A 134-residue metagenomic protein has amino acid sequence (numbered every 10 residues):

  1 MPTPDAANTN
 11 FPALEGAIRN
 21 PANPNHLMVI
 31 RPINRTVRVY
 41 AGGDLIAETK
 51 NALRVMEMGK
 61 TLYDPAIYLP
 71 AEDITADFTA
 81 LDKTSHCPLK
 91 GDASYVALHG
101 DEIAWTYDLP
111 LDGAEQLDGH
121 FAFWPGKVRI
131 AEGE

Functional and structural regions predicted by a protein language model:
M1-E134: Terminal leader/tail segments of proteins
